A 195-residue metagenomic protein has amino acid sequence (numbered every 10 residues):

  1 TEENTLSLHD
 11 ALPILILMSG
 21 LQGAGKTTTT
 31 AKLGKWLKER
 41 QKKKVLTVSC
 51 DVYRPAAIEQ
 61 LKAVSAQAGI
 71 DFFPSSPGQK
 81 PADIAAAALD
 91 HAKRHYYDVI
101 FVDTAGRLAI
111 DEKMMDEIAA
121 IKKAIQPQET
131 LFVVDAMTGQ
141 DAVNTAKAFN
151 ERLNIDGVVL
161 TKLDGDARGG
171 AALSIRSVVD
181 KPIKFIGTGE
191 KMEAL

Functional and structural regions predicted by a protein language model:
T1-D10: Single conserved hydrophobic/aromatic residue that forms the stacking wall/gate of nucleotide- or nucleobase-binding
P13-L195: P-loop/Walker A NTP-binding module and the surrounding RecA-like catalytic core of P-loop NTPases
